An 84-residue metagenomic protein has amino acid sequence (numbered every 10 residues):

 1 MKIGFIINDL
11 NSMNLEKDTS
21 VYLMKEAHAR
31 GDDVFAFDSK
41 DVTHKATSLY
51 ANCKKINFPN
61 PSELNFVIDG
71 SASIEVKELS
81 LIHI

Functional and structural regions predicted by a protein language model:
M1-G4: Extreme N-terminal starter segment of soluble prokaryotic enzymes
I6-L10: Short, basic, glycine/proline-bearing loop/turn elements
N11-D18: A short, glycine/small-residue-rich beta-strand->loop->alpha-helix junction that serves as a flexible
Y22-D32: A short, Lys/Arg-enriched amphipathic alpha-helix followed by its capping loop at the start of a domain
D33-T43: A short beta-strand-loop structural module common to alpha/beta enzyme folds
D41-V42, A46-A51: Short secondary-structure transition/capping segments
L49-E78: Glycine-rich, highly charged phosphate/nucleotide-binding loops
I82-I84: Conserved small/polar residues in nucleotide/adenosyl-binding loops
